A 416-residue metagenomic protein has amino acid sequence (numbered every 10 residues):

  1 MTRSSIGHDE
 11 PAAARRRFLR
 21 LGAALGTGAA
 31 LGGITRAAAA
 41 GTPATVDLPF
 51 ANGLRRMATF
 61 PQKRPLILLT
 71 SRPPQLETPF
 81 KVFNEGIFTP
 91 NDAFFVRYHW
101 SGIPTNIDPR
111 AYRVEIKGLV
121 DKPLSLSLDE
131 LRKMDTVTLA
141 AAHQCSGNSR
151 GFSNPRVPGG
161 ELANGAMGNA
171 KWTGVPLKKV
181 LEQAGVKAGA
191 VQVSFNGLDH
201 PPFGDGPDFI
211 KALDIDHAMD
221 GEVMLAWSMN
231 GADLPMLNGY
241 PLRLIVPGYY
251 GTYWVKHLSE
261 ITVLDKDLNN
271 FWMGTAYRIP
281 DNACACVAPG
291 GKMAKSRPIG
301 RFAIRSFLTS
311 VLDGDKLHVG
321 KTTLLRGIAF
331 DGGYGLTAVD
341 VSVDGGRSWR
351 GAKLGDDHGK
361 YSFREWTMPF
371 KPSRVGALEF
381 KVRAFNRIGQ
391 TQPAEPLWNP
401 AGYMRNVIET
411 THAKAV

Functional and structural regions predicted by a protein language model:
M1-R17, G32: N-terminal secretory signal peptides
R16-R17, L21, A37, L244: Hydrophobic alpha-helical segments, especially transmembrane helices and their immediate juxtamembrane helical caps
F18-R20, A30, D47, P65: Acidic/proline-rich low-complexity IDRs
G22-G26: Sec-dependent signal peptide hydrophobic core
A29-A37: Short hydrophobic alpha-helical membrane-anchoring segments
A40-V416: Structured, non-membrane catalytic/scaffold regions adjacent to prosthetic-group chemistry
